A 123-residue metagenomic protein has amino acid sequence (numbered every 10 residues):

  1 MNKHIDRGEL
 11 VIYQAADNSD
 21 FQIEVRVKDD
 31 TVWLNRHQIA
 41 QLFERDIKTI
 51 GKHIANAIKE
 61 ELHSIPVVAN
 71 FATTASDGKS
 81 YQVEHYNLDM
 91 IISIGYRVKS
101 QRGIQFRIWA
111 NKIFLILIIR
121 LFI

Functional and structural regions predicted by a protein language model:
M1-I47, T73-I123: Positively charged, aromatic-accented nucleic-acid-binding surfaces
E44, A55-K59: Residue-level detection of the helix-turn-helix DNA-binding "recognition helix"
L62-A75: Short Lys/Arg-enriched helix C-cap and helix-to-coil transition segments that create basic nucleic-acid-contact patches
